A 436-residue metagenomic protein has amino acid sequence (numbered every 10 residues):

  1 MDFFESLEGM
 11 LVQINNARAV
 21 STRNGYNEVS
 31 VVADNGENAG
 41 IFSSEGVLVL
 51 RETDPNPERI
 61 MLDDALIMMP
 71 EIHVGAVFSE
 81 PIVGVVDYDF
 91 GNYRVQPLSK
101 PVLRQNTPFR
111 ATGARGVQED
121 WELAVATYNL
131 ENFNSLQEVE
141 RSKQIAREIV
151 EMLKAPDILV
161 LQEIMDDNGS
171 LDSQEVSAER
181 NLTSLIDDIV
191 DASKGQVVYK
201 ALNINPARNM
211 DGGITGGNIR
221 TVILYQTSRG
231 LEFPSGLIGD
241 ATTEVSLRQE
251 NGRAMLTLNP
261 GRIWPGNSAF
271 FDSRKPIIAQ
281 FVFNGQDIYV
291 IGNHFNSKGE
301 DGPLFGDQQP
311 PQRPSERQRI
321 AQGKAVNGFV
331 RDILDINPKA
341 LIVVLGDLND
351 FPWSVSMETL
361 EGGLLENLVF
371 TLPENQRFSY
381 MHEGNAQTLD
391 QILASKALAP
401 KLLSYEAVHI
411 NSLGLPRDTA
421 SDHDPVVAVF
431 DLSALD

Functional and structural regions predicted by a protein language model:
M1-A124, Y128, N132-A155, L231 (+4 more regions): Extended non-catalytic accessory segments flanking core domains
E5-L11, E52-N56, G116-W121, E151-K154 (+10 more regions): Extracellular/periplasmic catalytic domains that process cell-envelope and extracellular macromolecules
I14, D64-M69, H73-P108, Y225-S273 (+3 more regions): Metal-dependent phosphoester-hydrolase catalytic domains
A19-V20, I67-M68, L130-S135, I164-N168 (+8 more regions): Solvent-exposed loop/turn segments at secondary-structure junctions within structured extracellular/periplasmic domains
N35-V49, D272-K324, R331: Glycine/proline-rich, flexible active-site/cofactor-binding loop segments that harbor closely spaced acidic
I41-E52, V197-I223, E366-K401: Active site of divalent-metal-dependent phosphoester/diester hydrolases
P55, D63, N92-V222, N259-N267 (+6 more regions): N-terminal, active-site-proximal structural segment of metallo-dependent hydrolase catalytic domains
